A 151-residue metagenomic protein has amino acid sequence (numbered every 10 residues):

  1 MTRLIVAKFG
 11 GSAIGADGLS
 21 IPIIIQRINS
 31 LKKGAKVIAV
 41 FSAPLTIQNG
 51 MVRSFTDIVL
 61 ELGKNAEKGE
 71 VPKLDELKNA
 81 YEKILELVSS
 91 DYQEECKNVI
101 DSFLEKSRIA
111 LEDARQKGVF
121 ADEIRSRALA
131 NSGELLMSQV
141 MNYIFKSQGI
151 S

Functional and structural regions predicted by a protein language model:
M1-S151: Nucleotide/pyrophosphate-binding catalytic subdomain
